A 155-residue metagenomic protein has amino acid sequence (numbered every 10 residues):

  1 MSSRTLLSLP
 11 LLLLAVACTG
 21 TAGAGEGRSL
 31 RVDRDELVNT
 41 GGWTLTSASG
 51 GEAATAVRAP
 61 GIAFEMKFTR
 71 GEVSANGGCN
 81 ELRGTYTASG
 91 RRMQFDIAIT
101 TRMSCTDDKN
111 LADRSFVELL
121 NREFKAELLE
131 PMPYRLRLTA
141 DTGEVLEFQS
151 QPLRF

Functional and structural regions predicted by a protein language model:
M1-L9: Bacterial N-terminal signal peptides that target proteins for export
S8-A17: Bacterial N-terminal signal peptides
C18-F155: Lipid interaction determinants
